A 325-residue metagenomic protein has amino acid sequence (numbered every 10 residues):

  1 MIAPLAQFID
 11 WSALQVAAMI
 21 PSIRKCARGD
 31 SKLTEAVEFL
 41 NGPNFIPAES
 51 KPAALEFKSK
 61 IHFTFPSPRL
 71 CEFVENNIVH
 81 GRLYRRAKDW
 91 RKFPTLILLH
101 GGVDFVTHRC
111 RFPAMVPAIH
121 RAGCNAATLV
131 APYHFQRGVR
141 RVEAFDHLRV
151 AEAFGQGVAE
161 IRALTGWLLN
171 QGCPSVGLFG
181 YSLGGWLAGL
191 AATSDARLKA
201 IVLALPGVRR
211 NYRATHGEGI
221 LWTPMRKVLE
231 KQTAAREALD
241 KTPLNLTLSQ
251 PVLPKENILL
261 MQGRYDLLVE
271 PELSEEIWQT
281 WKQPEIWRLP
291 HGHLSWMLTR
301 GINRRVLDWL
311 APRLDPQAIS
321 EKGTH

Functional and structural regions predicted by a protein language model:
M1-P68, G323-H325: N-terminal targeting or regulatory segments adjacent to alpha/beta-hydrolase or S9 domains
L98-G155: Cap/lid segment of the alpha/beta-hydrolase catalytic domain
F145-Q171: Alpha/beta-hydrolase active-site loop
L190-E237, R288: Hydrolase active-site cap/lid region
P254, L260-Q262: Short beta-strand/loop motif that positions the catalytic acidic residue of the alpha/beta-hydrolase fold
E256, E270-Q279: Short alpha-helix in the alpha/beta-hydrolase fold that links the catalytic acid
R264-V269, L294-S295: Acidic catalytic loop of the alpha/beta-hydrolase fold
G292-N303: Catalytic histidine-centered segment of alpha/beta-hydrolase-like enzymes
